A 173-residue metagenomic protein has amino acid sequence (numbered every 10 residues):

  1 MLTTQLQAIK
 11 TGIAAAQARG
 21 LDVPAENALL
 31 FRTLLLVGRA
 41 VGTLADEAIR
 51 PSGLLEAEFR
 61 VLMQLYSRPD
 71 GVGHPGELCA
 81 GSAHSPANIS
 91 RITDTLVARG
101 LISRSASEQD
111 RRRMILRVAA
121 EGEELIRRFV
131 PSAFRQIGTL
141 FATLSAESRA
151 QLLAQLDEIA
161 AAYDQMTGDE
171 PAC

Functional and structural regions predicted by a protein language model:
M1-D22, E147-C173: C-terminal regulatory/oligomerization modules of transcriptional regulators
M1-S52: N-terminal leader segment of winged-helix/HTH proteins
V23-E26, L54-E56, V118, L144: Alpha-helical hairpin
A25, L35, R39-S85, T167 (+1 more regions): N-terminal helix-turn-helix DNA-binding core of bacterial DNA-binding proteins
F31, L35, R39, A83 (+3 more regions): Short amphipathic alpha-helical segments with heptad-repeat character
V41, S82, L125, F129-L144 (+1 more regions): Alpha-helical linker/hinge and terminal dimerization helices associated with HTH transcriptional regulators
D94-A154: Charged, amphipathic alpha-helical coiled-coil/dimerization segments
